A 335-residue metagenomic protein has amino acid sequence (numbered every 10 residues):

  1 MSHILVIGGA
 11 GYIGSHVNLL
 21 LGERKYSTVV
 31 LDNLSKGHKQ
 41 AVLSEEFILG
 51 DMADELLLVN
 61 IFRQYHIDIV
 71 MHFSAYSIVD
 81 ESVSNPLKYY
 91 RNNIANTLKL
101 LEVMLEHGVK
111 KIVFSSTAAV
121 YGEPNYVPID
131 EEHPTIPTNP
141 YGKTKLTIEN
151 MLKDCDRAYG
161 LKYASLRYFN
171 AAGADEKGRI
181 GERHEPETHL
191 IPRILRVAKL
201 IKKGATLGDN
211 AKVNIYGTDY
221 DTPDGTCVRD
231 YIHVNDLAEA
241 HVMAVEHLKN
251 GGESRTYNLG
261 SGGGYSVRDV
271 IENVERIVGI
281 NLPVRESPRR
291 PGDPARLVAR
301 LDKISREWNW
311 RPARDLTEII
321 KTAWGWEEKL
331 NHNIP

Functional and structural regions predicted by a protein language model:
M1-A174: N-terminal Rossmann-like NAD(P)+-binding domain of SDR-like oxidoreductases, especially those catalyzing
K39, F169-L190, N210-R229: Short, flexible, glycine-rich and Lys/Arg-enriched loop motifs at helix boundaries that contact anionic partners
F47, S84, N125-Y126, P134 (+7 more regions): Short capping/connector residues at structural and topological boundaries
L56, N60, A95-K99, L146 (+6 more regions): Short, contiguous clusters of charged residues that form electrostatic/catalytic patches at enzyme active sites, used
Y90, T138-L146, I180, H184-P192 (+1 more regions): Short-chain dehydrogenase/reductase
L105, D154-R157, P186-K199: Basic phosphate/pyrophosphate-binding loop/patch that engages nucleotide-derived ligands
R193-P335: C-terminal substrate-binding subdomain of Rossmann-fold SDR/epimerase-dehydratase oxidoreductases
